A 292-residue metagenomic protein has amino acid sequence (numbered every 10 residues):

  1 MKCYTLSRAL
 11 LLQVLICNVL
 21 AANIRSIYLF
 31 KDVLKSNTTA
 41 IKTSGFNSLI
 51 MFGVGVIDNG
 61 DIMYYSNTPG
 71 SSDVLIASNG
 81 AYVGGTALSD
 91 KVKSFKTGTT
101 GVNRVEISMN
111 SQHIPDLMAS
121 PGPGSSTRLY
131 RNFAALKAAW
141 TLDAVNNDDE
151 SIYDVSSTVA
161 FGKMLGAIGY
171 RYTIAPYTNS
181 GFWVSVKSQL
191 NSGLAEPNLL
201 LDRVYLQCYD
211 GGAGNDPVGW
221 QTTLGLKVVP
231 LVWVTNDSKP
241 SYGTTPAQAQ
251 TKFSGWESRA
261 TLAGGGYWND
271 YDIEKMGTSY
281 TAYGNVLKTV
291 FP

Functional and structural regions predicted by a protein language model:
M1: NAD-dependent ADP-ribosyltransferases
Y4-A21: Cleavable N-terminal signal peptides of Sec/SRP-targeted secreted and luminal proteins
A22-Q250, R259-L262, N269-F291: Chitinase-like catalytic core of GlcNAc-active glycosidases
